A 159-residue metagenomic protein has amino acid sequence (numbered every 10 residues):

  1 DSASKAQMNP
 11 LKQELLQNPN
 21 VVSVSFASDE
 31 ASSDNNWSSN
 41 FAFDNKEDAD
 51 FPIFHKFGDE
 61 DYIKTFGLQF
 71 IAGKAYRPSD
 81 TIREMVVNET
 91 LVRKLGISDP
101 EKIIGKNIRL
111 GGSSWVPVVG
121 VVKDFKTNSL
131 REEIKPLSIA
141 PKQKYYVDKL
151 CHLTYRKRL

Functional and structural regions predicted by a protein language model:
D1-M8: Membrane-interface junction motifs in transport/secretion proteins
P10-L159: Mid-to-C-terminal secondary-structure elements that act as membrane-proximal/extracytoplasmic interface segments
